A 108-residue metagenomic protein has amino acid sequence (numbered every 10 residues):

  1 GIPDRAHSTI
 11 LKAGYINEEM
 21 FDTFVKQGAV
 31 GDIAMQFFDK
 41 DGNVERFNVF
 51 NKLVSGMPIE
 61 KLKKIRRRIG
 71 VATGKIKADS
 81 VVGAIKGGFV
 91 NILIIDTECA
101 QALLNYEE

Functional and structural regions predicted by a protein language model:
G1-E108: Conserved phosphate- and dinucleotide-binding cores of soluble alpha/beta proteins, encompassing both enzyme active
